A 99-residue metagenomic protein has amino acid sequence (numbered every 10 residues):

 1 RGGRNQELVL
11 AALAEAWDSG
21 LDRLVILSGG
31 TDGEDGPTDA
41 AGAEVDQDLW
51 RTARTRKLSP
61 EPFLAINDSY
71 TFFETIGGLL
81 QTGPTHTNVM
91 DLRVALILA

Functional and structural regions predicted by a protein language model:
G2, V9-A99: Internal helix-turn-beta structural module
